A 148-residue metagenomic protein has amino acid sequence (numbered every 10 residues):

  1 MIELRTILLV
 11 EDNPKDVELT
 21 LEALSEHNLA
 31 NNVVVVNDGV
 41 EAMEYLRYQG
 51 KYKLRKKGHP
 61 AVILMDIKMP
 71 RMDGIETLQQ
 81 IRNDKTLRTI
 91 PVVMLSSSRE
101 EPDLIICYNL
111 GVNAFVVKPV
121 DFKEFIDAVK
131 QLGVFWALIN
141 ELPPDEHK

Functional and structural regions predicted by a protein language model:
R5-K15, T20-S25, I63: Conserved acidic segment of CheY-like receiver
L19-L21, V35-V62: Acidic, metal-coordinating helix/loop segments flanking the phosphotransfer/catalytic sites of two-component signaling
I67-M69: Receiver (REC) domain active-site loop signature in two-component systems and cognate sites in sensor histidine kinases
R71-M72, I81: Hydrophobic residue at a beta-alpha junction that N-caps the helix immediately following a catalytic beta-strand/loop
N113: Short, glycine/charged-rich "phosphate-handling" switch motifs in NTP-dependent and phosphotransfer domains
V120-G133, A137-H147: C-terminal output helix
